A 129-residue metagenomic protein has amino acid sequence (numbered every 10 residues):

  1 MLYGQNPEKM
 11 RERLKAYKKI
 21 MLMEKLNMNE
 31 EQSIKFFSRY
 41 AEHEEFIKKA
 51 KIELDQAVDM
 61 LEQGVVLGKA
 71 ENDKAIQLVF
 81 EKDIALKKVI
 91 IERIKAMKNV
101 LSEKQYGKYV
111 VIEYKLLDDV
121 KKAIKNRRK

Functional and structural regions predicted by a protein language model:
M1-M10: Bacterial Sec-dependent N-terminal signal peptides
K9, K25, E30, G107-Y109: Soluble, non-transmembrane alpha-helical interaction regions
K9, R13-A16, M23: Basic helix-turn-helix/winged-helix DNA-binding cores and closely related short helical interaction motifs
R13, I34, E42, K87-K129: Amphipathic, charged alpha-helical segments and their helix-to-coil junctions in extracytoplasmic/peripheral assemblies
K18-V100: Amphipathic alpha-helical segments
